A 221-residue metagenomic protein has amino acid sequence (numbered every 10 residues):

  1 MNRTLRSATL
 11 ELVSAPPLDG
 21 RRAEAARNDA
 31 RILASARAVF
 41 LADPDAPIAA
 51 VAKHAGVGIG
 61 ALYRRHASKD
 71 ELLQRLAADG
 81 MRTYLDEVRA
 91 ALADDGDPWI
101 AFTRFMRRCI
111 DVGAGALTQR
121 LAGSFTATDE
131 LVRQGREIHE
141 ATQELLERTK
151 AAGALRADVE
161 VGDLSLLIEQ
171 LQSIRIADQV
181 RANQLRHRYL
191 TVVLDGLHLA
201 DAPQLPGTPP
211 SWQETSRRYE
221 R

Functional and structural regions predicted by a protein language model:
M1-H54, E71: Basic, helix-initiating cap at the start of DNA-binding domains
M1-P16, Q143-A151, Q170, A177-R221: C-terminal peripheral helix-coil segments that are non-catalytic and often amphipathic
G56-H66: Short hydrophobic/aromatic patch on the recognition helix
H66, L73-G80: Alpha-helical DNA-contacting segments of helix-turn-helix folds
R75, R82, D86-G115, T126-E130 (+1 more regions): Hydrophobic alpha-helical connector segments
R104, T126-Q172, I176-A177, Q184-R188: Amphipathic alpha-helical packing segments from all-alpha helical-bundle domains
Q119-D129, T208-P210: Short linear capping/connector segments at secondary-structure termini
